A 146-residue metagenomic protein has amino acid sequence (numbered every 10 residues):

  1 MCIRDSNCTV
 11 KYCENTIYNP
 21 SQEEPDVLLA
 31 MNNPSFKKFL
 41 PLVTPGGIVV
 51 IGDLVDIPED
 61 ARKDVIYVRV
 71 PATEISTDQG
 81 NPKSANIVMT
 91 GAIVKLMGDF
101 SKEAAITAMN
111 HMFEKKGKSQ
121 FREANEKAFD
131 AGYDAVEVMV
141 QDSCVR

Functional and structural regions predicted by a protein language model:
R4-R146: Active-site cofactor/cluster-binding pocket
